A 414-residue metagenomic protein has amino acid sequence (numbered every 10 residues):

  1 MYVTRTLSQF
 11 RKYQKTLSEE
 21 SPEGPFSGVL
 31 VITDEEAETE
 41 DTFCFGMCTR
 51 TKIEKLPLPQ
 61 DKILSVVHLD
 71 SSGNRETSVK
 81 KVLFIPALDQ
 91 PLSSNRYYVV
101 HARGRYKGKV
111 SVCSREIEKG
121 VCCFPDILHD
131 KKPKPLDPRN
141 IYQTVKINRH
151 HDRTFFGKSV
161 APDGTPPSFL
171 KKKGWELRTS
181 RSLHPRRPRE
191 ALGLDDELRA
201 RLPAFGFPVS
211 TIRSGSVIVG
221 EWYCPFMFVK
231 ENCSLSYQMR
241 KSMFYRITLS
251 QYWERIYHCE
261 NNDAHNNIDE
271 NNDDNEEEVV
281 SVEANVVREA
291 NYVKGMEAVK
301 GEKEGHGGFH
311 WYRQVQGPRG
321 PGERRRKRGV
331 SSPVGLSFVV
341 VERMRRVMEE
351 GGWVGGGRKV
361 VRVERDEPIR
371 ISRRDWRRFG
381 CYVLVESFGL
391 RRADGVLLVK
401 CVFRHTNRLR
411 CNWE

Functional and structural regions predicted by a protein language model:
Y2-M227: Lectin-like carbohydrate-binding module/patch detector with strong preference for beta-trefoil
P208-E414: Membrane-permeabilization and membrane-interfacing ectodomains
